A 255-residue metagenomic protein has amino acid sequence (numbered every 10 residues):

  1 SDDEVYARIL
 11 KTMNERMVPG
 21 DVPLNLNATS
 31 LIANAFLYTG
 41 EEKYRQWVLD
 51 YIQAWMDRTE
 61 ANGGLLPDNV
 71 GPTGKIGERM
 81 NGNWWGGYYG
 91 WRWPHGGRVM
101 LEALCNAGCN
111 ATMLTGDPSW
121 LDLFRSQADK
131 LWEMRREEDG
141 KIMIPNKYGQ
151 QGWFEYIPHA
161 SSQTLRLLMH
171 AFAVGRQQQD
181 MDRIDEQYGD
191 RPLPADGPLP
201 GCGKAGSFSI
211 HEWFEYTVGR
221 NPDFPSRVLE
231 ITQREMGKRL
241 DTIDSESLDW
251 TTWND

Functional and structural regions predicted by a protein language model:
S1-D255: Glycan-recognition and catalytic cores of secretory/periplasmic carbohydrate-active enzymes
